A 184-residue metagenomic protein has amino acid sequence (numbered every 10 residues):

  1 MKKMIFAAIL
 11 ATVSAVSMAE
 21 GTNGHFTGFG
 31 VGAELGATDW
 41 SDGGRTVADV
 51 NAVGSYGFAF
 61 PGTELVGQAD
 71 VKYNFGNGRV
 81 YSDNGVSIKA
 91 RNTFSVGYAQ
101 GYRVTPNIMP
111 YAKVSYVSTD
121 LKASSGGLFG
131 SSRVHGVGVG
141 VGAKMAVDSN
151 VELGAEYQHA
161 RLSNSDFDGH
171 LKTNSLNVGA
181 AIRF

Functional and structural regions predicted by a protein language model:
M1-A19: Gram-negative bacterial Sec-dependent N-terminal signal peptides
S17-F184: Gram-negative outer-membrane beta-barrel domains
